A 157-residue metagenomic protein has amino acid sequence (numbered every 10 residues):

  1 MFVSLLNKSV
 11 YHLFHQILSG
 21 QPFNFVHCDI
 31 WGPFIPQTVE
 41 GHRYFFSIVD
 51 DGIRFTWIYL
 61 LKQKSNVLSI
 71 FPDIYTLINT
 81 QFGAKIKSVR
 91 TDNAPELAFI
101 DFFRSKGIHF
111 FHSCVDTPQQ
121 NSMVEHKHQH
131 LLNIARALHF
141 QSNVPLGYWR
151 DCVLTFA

Functional and structural regions predicted by a protein language model:
M1-A157: Anionic group-binding determinants
